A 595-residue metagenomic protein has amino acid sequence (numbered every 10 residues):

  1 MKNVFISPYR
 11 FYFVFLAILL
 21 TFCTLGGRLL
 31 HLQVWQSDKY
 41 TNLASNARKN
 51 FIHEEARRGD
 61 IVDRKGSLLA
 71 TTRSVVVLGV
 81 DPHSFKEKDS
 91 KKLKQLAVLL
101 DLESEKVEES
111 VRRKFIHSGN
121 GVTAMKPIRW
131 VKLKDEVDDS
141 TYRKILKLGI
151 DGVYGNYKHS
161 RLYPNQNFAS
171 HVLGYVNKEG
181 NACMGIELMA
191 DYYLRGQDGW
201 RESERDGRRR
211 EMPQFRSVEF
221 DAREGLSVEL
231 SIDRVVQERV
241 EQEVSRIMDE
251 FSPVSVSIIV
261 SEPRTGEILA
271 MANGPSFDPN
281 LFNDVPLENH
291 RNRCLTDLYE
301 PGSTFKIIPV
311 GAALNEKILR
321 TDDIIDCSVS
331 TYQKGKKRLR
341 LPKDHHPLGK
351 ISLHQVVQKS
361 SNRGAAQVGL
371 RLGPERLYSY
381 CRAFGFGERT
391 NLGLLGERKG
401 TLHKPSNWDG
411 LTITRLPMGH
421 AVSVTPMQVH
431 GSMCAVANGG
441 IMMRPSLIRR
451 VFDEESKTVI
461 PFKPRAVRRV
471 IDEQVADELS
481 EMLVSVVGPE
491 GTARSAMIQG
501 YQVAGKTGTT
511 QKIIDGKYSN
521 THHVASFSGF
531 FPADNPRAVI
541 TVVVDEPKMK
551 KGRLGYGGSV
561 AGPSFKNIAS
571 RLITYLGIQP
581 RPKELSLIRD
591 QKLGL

Functional and structural regions predicted by a protein language model:
M1-F282, G373-G387, G396, A496-Q499 (+3 more regions): Periplasmic/cell-envelope proteins involved in peptidoglycan metabolism and beta-lactam response
A70, R205-E219, R223, V256-S303 (+3 more regions): Beta-lactam-recognizing serine transpeptidase/beta-lactamase-like catalytic domain environment
